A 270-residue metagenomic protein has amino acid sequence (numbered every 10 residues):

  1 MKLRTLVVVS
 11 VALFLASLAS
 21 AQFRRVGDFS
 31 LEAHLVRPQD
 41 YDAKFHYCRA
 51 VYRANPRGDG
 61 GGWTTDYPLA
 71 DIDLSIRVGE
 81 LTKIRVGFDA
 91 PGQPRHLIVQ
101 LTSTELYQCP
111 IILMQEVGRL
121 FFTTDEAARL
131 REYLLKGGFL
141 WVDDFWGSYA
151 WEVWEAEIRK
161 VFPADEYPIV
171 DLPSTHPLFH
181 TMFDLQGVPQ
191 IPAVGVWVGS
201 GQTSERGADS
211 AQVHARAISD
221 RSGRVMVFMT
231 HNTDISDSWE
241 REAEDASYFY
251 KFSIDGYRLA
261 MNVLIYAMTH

Functional and structural regions predicted by a protein language model:
M1-T5: Positively charged n-region of N-terminal signal peptides that target proteins for export
V7-S17: Bacterial N-terminal signal peptides
A21-I111, V117-G118, D234-H270: Aromatic-Pro/Gly-enriched surface loop or interdomain linker that acts as a lid/target-recognition segment
G27-F29, N55-G58, A150-E240, F252 (+1 more regions): An acidic, glycine-rich "communication" segment
P38-A43, S103-Q108, Y133-L135, P163 (+1 more regions): Extracellular/periplasmic catalytic domains that process cell-envelope and extracellular macromolecules
Y47, L106-E152: Short alpha-beta junction capping motif
L69, D73, R77, D125 (+7 more regions): Extracytoplasmic/secreted proteins, especially bacterial periplasmic and envelope-associated proteins
I84-V99, V142-G147, D165-T175: Surface-exposed patches in mature extracellular/periplasmic domains of secreted proteins
